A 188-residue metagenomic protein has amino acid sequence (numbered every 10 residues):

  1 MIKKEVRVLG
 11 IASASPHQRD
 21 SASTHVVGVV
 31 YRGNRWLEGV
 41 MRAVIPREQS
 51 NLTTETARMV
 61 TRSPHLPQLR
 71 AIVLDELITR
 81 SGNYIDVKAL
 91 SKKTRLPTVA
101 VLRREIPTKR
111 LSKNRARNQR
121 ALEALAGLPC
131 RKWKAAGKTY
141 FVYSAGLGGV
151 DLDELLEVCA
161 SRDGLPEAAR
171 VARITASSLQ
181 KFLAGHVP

Functional and structural regions predicted by a protein language model:
I2-R19: Two-metal-ion RNase H-like nuclease active-site motif
K3, S23, R47, N51-E55 (+5 more regions): Conserved active-site and cofactor/substrate-binding residues in soluble primary-metabolism enzymes
A12, R70-E76, A100-L102: Short glycine-rich or small-residue beta-strand-to-loop segments that form or flank ligand, phosphate, metal/Fe-S
A14-H17, E76-I85, R104-P107, L147-G149: Gly/Ser/Thr-rich loops at beta-strand to alpha-helix junctions that form or flank small-molecule/cofactor-binding
S21-T79: A glycine-rich, hydrophobic loop/mini-helix early in the fold
I45, N51, T56-R62, V87 (+2 more regions): Charge-biased, low-complexity intrinsically disordered regions
Q49-S50, D86-F141: Long, charge-dense
G146-P188: Charge-patterned, long linear interaction tracts outside catalytic cores
